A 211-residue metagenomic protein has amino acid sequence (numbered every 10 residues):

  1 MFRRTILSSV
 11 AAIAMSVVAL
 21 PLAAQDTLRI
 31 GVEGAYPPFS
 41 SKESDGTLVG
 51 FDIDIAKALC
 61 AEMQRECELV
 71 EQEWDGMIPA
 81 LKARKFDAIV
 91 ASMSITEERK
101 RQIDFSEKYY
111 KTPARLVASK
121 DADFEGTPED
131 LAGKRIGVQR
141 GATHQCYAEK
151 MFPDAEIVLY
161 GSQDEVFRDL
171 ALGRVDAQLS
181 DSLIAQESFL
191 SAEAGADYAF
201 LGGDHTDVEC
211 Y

Functional and structural regions predicted by a protein language model:
M1-V10: Bacterial N-terminal signal peptides that target proteins for export
A19-L20: N-terminal signal peptide c-region/cleavage motif recognized by signal peptidases
Q25-S92, R101: Extracytoplasmic small-molecule ligand-binding "clamshell" domains of the periplasmic binding protein/Venus flytrap
R29-G31, V117, R135-G137, Q178: Short, well-ordered beta-strand segments
G34, Y110-A118, S182-Q186, L190-Y211: Periplasmic-binding protein-like
S40-K42, A56-R65, P128, H144-G161 (+1 more regions): Ligand-binding cleft/hinge of the Venus flytrap
A58-E62, V70-E71, D75-A88, Q102-D104 (+4 more regions): Short helices/loops that flank or line small-molecule/ion binding pockets
S119-I136: Flexible hinge/capping segments at coil-to-helix
